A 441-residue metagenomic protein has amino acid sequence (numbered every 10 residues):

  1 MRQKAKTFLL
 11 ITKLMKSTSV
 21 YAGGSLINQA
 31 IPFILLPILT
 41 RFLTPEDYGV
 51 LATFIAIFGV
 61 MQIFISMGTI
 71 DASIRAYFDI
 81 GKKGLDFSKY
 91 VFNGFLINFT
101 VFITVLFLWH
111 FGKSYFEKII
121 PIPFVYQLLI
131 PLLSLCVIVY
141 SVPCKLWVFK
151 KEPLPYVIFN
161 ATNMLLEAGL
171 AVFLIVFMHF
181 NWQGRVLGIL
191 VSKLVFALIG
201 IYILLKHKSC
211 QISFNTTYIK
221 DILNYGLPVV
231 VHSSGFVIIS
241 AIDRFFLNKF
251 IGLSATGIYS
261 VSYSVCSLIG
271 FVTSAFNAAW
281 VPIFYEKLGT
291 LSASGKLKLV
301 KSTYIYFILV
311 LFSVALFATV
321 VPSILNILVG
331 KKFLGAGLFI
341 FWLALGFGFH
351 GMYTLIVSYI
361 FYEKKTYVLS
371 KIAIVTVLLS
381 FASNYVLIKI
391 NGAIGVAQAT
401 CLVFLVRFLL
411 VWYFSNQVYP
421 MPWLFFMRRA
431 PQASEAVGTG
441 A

Functional and structural regions predicted by a protein language model:
M1-L10, L14, L154, M178 (+4 more regions): Interhelical loop/hinge segments that connect adjacent transmembrane helices in multipass membrane
L10-I70, L106-H110, L133, M164 (+7 more regions): Signature of the first transmembrane helix
I11, K113-I130, T319-G348: Interfacial segments at transmembrane-helix termini and the short loops linking adjacent helices
K13-N28, F54, G59, I63-K113 (+2 more regions): Membrane-water interface segments that mark the loop-to-transmembrane alpha-helix transition
M15, C136-F159, L345-I372: Membrane-interface junctions at transmembrane-helix termini in multi-pass inner-membrane proteins
K16-P32, T162-N163, E167, R185-G200 (+4 more regions): Transmembrane helical elements of multi-pass membrane transporters/channels
L36, I65-K82, F149, C266-S292 (+1 more regions): Helix-loop junctions and terminal segments of transmembrane helices in multi-pass membrane transport/translocation
L128, V157-K206, Y263, V375-L379 (+1 more regions): Hydrophobic alpha-helical transmembrane segments
